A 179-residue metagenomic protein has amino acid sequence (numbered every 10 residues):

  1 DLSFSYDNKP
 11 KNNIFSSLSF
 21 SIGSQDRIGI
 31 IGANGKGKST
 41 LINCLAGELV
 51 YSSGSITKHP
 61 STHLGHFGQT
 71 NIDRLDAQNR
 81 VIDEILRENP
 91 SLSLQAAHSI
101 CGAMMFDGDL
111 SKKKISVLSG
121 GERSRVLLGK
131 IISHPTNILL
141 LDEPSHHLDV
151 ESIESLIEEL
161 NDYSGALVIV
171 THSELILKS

Functional and structural regions predicted by a protein language model:
D1-S179: ABC ATP-binding cassette signature C-motif
